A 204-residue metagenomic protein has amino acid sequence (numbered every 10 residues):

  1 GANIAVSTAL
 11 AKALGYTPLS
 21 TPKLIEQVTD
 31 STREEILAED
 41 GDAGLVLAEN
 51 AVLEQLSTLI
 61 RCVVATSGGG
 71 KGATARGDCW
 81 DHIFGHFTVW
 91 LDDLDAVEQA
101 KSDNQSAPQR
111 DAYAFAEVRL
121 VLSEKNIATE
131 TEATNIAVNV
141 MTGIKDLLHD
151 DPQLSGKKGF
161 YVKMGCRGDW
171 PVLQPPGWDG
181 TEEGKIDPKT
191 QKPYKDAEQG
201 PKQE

Functional and structural regions predicted by a protein language model:
N3-I4: Walker A/P-loop
T8-E54: Conserved substrate/cofactor phosphate-moiety recognition/catalytic segment in nucleotide-dependent phosphotransferases
A9, A13, F87, P108-E204: NTP-dependent small-molecule kinase module
L24, A51-V52, T74-A75, C79 (+1 more regions): Short acidic active-site motifs
Q55-L59, C79-I83, D111-Y113: Conserved catalytic network of the ASCE P-loop NTPase/AAA+ motor domain
L59-T66: Generic beta-sheet signal
T66-K101: ATP-dependent NMP and nucleoside kinases share a basic, alpha-helical "lid"
S102-P108: Glycine-rich S-adenosyl-L-methionine
